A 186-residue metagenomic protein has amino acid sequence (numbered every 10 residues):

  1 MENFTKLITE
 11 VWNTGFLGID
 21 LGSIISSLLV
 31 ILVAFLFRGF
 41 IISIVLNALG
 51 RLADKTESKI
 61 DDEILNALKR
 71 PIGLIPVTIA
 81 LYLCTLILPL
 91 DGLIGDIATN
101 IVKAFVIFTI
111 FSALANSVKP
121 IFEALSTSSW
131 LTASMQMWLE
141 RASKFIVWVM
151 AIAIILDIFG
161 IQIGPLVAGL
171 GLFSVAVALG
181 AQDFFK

Functional and structural regions predicted by a protein language model:
M1-L21: Short, strongly hydrophobic alpha-helical membrane anchors
G22-Q182: Hydrophobic alpha-helical transmembrane segments and their immediate juxtamembrane helical boundaries in integral
